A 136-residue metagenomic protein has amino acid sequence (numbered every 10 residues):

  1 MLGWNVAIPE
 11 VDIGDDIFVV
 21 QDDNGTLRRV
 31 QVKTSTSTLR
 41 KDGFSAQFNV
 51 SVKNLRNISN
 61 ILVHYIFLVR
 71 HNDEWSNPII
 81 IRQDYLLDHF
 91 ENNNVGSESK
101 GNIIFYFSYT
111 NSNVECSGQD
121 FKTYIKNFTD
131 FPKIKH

Functional and structural regions predicted by a protein language model:
M1-I13, V19-H136: Mixed-charge (Asp/Glu-Lys/Arg
